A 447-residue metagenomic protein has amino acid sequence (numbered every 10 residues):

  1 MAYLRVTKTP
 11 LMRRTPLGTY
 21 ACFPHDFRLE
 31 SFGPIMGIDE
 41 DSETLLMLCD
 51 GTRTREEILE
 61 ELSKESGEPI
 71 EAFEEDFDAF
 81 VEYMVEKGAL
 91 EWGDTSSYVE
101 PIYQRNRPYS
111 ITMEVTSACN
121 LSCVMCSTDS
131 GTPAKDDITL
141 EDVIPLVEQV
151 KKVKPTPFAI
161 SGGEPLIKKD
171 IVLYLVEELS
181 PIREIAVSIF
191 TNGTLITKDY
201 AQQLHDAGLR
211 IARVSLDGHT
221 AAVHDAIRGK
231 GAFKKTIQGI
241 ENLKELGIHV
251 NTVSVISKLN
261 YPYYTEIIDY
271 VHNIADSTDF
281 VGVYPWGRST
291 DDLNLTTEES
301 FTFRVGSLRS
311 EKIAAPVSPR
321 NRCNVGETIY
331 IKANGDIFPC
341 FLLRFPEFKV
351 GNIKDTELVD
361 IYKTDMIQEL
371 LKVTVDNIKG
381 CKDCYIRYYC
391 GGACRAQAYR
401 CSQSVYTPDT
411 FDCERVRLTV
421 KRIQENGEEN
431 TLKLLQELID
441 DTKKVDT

Functional and structural regions predicted by a protein language model:
M1-L48, T447: Acidic, low-complexity/disordered tracts enriched in E/D and polar residues
M47-E57: Short capping segments at the starts of secondary-structure elements
E65-I211: Conserved alpha-helical substructure of the radical SAM core
E74, A207-R210, S215-D217, A222-F338 (+2 more regions): Radical SAM enzyme [4Fe-4S]-AdoMet core and its adjacent flexible, acidic and glycine-rich loops/tails across
C119, C123-C126, C323, C340 (+4 more regions): Short cysteine clusters
T128-D137, R344-K349, Y388-E425: Iron-sulfur (Fe-S) cluster-binding segments and ferredoxin-like electron-carrier domains, especially [2Fe-2S]
L146-E164, T407-T447: Short Fe-S-cluster ligation motifs
G247, D292-V317, L342-G391, R400 (+1 more regions): C-terminal accessory region of radical SAM enzymes
